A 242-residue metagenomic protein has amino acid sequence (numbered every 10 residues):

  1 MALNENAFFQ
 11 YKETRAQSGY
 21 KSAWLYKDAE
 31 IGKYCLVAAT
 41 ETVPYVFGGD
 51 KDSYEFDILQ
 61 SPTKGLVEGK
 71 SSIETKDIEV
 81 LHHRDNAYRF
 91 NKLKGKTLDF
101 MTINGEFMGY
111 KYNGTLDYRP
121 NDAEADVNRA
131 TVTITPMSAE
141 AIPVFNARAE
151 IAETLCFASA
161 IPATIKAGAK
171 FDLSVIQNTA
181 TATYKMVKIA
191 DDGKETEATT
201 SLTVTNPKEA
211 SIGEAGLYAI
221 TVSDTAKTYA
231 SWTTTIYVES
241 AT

Functional and structural regions predicted by a protein language model:
M1-D77, N113-D126: Solvent-exposed edge beta-strands and adjacent loop segments that serve as assembly or binding interfaces
M1-K21, R148-E153, G168-K170, Y237-T242: Short, intrinsically disordered N-terminal pre-domain segments
L81-Y112: Short, acidic/charged, Gly/Pro-enriched secondary-structure junctions
M101-F145: Short beta-strand and beta-hairpin "edge-sheet" elements
A160-I165: Short beta-strand segments of immunoglobulin-like
I176-A180: Short glycine/proline-centered coil/turn motifs in the loop regions of extracellular beta-sandwich domains
A190-A210: Surface-exposed, flexible coil segments in extracellular/virion-facing regions
T225-T233: Short, exposed coil/turn segments at beta-strand boundaries within extracellular/luminal domains
